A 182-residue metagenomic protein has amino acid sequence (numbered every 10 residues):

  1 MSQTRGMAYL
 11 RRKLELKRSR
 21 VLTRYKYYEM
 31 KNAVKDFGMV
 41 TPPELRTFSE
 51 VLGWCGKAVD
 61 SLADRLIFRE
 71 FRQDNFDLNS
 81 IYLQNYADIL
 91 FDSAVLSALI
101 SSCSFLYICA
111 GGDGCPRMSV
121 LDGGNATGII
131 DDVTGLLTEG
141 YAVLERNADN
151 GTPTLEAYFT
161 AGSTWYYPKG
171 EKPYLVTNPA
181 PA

Functional and structural regions predicted by a protein language model:
M1-L121: Extended, helix-rich architectural segments
V95-A182: Structured, contiguous alpha/beta core segments that scaffold functional sites
